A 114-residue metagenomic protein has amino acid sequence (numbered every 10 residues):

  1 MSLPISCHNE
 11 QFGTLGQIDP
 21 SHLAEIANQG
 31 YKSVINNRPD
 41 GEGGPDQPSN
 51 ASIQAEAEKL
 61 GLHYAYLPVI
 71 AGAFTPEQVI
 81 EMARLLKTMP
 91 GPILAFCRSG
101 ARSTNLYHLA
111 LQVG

Functional and structural regions predicted by a protein language model:
M1-L94, N105-G114: Cys-dependent protein tyrosine phosphatase-like superfamily
C97: Short cysteine clusters
